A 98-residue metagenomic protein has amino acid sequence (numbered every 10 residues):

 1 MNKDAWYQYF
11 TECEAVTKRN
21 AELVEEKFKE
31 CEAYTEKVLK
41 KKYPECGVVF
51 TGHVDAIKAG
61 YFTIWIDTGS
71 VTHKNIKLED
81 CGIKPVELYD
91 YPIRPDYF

Functional and structural regions predicted by a protein language model:
M1-F28, I93-F98: Mixed-charge, Lys/Arg-enriched low-complexity segments
E25, K29-F98: Acidic, low-complexity, intrinsically disordered interaction modules
